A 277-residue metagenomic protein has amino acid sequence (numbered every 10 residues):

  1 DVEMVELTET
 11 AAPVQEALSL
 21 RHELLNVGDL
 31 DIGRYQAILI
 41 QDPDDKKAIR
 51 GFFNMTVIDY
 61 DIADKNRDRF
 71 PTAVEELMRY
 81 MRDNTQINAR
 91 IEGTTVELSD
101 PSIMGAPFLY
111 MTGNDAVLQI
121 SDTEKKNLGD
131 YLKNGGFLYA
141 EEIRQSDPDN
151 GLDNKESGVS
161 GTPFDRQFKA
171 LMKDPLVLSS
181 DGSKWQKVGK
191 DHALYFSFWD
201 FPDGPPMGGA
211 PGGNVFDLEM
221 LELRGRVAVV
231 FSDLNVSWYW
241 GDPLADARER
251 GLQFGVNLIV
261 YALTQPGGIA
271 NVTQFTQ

Functional and structural regions predicted by a protein language model:
D1-F108, D115, S237, G241-Q277: Aromatic-Pro/Gly-enriched surface loop or interdomain linker that acts as a lid/target-recognition segment
D31, S146-V256, Q274: An acidic, glycine-rich "communication" segment
K46-G51, P101-G105, E124, Y131-K133 (+1 more regions): Extracellular/periplasmic catalytic domains that process cell-envelope and extracellular macromolecules
N54-V57, P107-M111, F137-E141, K184-K187 (+1 more regions): Structural recognition of the beta-strand scaffold that forms the well-ordered cores of secreted hydrolase catalytic
N66-V74, V117-K125, Y131, S157-G161 (+2 more regions): Solvent-exposed, acidic/flexible segments
R82-Q86, N114, K133, F137 (+3 more regions): Sec-exported extracytoplasmic/periplasmic mature domains
G105-G113, F198-P205: Charged, often glycine-rich, active-site loop that binds/positions anionic groups
F108-L152: Short alpha-beta junction capping motif
